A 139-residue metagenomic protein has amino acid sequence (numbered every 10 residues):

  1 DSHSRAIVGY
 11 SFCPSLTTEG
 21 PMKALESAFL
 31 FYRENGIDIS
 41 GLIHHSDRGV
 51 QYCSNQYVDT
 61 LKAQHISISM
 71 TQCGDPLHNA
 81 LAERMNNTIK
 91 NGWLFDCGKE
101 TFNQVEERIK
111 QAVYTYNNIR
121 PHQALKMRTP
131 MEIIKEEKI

Functional and structural regions predicted by a protein language model:
D1-S2: Short, acidic, Ser/Thr-enriched surface-loop or helix-capping motifs
R5-A6: Residue-level signal for well-ordered, solvent-exposed loop/turn and beta-edge residues enriched in charged/polar side
Y10-N35: Active-site beta-loop-alpha junctions of metal-dependent nucleic acid enzymes, especially the RNase H-like/DDE
T17, P21, C53, G74 (+2 more regions): Hydrophobic (often cysteine-bearing) scaffold residues that line and stabilize catalytic clefts of nucleotide/cofactor
G36-S54, N79, R128-M131: Acidic/histidine-rich, metal-coordinating catalytic segments
H44-R48, K62-L81, C97-F102: RNase H-like polynucleotidyl transferase catalytic core
N55, K62-I66, T88-I139: C-terminal domain-tail junction helix/linker
E83-N87: Short, surface-exposed amphipathic charged segments that create phosphate/polyanion-binding patches used for binding
